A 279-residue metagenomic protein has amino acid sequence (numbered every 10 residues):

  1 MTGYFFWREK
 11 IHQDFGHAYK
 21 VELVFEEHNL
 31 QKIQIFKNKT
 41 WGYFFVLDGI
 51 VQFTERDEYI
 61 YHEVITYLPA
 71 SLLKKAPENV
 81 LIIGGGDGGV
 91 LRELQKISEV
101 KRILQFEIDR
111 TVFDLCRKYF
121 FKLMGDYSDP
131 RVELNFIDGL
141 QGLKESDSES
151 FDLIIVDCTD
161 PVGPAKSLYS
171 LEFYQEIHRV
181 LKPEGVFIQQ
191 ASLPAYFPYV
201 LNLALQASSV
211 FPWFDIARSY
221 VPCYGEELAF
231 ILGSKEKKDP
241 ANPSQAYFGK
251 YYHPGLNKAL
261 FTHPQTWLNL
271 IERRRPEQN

Functional and structural regions predicted by a protein language model:
T2-K37, L205, E226-N279: SAM/dcSAM-binding transferase cores
T2-W7, F53-E184, Q189, Y196-Y199 (+1 more regions): The AdoMet/dcAdoMet-binding core of the Class I SAM-like
T40-W41, P183: Short strand-connecting beta-turns/loops that link adjacent beta-strands
V46-L47: A general beta-strand register signal
D160, L193, Y220-P222: Active-site-proximal loop/turn and secondary-structure-junction residues that shape catalytic pockets, frequently
Y174-Q175, Y199-P222: Conserved Class I S-adenosyl-L-methionine
